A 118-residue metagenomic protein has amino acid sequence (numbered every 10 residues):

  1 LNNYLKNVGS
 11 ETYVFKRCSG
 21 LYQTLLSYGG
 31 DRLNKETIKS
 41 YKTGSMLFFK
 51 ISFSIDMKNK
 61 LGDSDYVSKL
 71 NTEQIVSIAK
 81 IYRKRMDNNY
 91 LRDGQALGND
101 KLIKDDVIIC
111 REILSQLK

Functional and structural regions predicted by a protein language model:
N3-E11, Q95-G98, L102: Non-transmembrane, amphipathic alpha-helical segments
Y4-G62: Short N-proximal segments of mature Sec-exported proteins
G44-K118: Compact alpha-helical subdomains of small soluble proteins
